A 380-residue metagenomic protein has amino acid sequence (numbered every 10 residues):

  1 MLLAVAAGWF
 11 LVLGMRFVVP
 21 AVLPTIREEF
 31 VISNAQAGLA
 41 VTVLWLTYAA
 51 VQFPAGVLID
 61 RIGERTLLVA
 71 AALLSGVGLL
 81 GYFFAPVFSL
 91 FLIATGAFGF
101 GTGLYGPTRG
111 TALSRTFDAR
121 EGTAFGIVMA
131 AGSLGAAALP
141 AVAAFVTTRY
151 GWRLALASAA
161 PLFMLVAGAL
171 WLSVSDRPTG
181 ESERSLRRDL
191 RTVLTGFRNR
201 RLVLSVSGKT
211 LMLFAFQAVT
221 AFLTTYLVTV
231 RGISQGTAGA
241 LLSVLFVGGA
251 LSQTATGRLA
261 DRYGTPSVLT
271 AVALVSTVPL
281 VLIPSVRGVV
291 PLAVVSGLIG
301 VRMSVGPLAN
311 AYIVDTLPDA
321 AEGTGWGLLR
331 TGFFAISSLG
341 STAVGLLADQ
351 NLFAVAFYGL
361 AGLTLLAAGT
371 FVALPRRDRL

Functional and structural regions predicted by a protein language model:
V19-P20, N199-L251: Extracytoplasmic gate region of multi-pass secondary transporters
I26-R27, L58-I59, V142-Y150, L227-V228 (+2 more regions): Interfacial helix-cap and linker-helix signal at transmembrane-aqueous boundaries of multi-pass secondary transporters
V31, G63, G81-S89, D118 (+3 more regions): Helix-breaking motifs and short loop linkers at transmembrane-helix boundaries and internal kinks in secondary membrane
A50-S89, A260: Conserved MFS/SLC helix-loop-helix module at the cytosolic interface between two early adjacent transmembrane helices
T66-G81, S267-L282, Y358: Structural signature of the two symmetry-related core transmembrane helices
L92-L134: Cytoplasmic helix-loop-helix junction between adjacent transmembrane helices in 12-TM secondary transporters
A119, I127-P178: Helix-loop-helix hairpin linking two adjacent transmembrane segments in secondary transporters
W171-L194, D378-L380: Flexible cytoplasmic inter-helical loops of multi-pass small-molecule transporters
